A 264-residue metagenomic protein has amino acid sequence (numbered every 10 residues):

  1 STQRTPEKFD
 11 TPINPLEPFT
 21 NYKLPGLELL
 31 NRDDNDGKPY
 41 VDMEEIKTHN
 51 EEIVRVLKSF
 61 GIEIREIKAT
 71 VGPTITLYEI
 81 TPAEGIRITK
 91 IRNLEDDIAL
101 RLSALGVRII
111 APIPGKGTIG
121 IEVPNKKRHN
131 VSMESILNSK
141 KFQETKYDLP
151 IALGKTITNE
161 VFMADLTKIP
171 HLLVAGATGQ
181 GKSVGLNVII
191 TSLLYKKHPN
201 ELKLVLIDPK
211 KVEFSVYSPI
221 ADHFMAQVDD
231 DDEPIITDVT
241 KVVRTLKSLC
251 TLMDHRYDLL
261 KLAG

Functional and structural regions predicted by a protein language model:
S1-H171, M225: Low-complexity, intrinsically disordered P/S/T-rich segments
F19-P25, I113-T118, E122, K140-A263: P-loop NTPase catalytic phosphate-binding loop
F60-E63, K68, H255-G264: Surface-exposed helix-capping loop/turn segments at secondary-structure junctions
